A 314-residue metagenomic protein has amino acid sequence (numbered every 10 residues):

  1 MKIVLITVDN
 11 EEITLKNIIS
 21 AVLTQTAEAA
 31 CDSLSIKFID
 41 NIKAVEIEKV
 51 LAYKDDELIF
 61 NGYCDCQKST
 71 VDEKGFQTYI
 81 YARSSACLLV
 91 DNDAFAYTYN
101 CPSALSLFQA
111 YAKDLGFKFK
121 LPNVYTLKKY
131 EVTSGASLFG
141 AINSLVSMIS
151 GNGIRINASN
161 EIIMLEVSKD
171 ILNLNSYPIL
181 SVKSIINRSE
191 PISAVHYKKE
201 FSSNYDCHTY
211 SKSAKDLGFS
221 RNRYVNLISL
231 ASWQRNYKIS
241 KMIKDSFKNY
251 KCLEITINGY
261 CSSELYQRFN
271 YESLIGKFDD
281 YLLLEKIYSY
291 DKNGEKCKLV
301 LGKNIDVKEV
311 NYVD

Functional and structural regions predicted by a protein language model:
M1-N17: Polar/acidic, low-complexity leader/linker segments enriched in S/T/G and N/D
L5-N10, A52-D55, K199-S202, Y271-I275: Short acidic, glycine-rich loop/turn motifs
L15-A44, V182-D314: An acidic/polar, Gly/Ser/Thr-rich interaction patch typically located in mid-to-C-terminal regions of proteins
F38-K118: Surface-exposed cap/loop segments at beta↔alpha junctions
L51-I80, R155-I156, N270-V300: Short beta-strand and beta-hairpin "edge-sheet" elements
G75-L89, L121-I192: Short beta-strand-centered interaction patches in the first periplasmic/extracellular domains of large envelope
V90-A96, L174-Y177, V310-D314: Short, charged, solvent-exposed linker or helix-capping segments at domain edges/interfaces that act as flexible hinges
C101-L115, G135-M148, K198: Polar, S/T/G-rich
